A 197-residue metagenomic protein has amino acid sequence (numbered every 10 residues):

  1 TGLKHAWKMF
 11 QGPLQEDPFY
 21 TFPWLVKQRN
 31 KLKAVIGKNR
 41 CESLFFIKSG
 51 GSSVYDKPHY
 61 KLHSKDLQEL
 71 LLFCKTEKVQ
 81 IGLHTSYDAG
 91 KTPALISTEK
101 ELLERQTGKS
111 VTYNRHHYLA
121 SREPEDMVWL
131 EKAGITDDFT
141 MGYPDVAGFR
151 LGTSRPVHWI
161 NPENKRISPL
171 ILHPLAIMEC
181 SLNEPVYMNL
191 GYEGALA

Functional and structural regions predicted by a protein language model:
T1-E69: Active-site beta->alpha N-cap acidic-glycine motif
T1-G2, Q28, L102-L196: Active-site-adjacent pocket scaffolds in enzyme catalytic domains
L3-Q11, V79-G82, C180-N183: Short glycine/proline-rich turn/loop motifs
E16-T21, G51-K65, S86-I96, R115-P124 (+2 more regions): Acidic-and-aromatic substrate-binding clefts and catalytic sites of carbohydrate-active enzymes
F22-N30, L67-L71, I96-E101, M127 (+1 more regions): Generic structural signal for well-ordered alpha-helices, preferentially at hydrophobic/aromatic core positions
A34-S43, K75-I81, T107-T112, I135 (+1 more regions): Short, well-ordered coil/turn segments that N-cap beta-strands
K38-C41, L95-I96, D126-A133: Short low-complexity stretches enriched in small and charged residues
E42-K109: Acidic, glycine-rich loop-and-beta core segments that form the ion-binding/anion-interacting portion of active sites
